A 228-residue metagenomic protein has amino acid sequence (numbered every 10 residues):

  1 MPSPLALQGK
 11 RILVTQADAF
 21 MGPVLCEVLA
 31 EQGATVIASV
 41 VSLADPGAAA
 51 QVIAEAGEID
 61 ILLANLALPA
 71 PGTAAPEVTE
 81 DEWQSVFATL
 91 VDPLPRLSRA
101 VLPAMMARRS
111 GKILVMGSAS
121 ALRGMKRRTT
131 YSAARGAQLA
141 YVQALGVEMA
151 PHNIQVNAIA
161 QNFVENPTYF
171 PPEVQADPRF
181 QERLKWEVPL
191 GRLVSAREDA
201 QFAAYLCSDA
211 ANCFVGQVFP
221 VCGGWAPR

Functional and structural regions predicted by a protein language model:
P2-I37: Canonical Rossmann dinucleotide-binding motif of NAD(H)/NADP(H)-dependent dehydrogenases/reductases, specifically
P2-S3, R123, A204, V215-R228: Short C-terminal tail/terminal secondary-structure segment of NAD(P)H-dependent dehydrogenase/reductase domains
T73-A75, T79-F87, F180, L184: Substrate-binding pocket helix/loop in short-chain dehydrogenase/reductase
S98-R99, Q143: A short, exposed helix-loop element centered on a Lys and neighboring polar residues
K112-A137, V142-P151, F163-V164: Catalytic loop of short-chain dehydrogenase/reductase
A150, Q155, F214-G216: Short, small/polar-rich loop/turn modules that mediate ligand/substrate recognition or access, typified
P151, Q161-E187, E198: A glycine/serine/threonine-rich, flexible loop-to-helix segment that serves as the NAD(P) cofactor-binding "lid"
